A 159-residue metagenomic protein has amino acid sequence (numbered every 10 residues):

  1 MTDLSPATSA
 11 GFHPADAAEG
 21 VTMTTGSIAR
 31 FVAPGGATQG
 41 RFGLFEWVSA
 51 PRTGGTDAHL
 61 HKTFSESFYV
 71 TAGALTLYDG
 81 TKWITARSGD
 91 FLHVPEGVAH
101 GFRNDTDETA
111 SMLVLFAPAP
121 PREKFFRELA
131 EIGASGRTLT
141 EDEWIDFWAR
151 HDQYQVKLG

Functional and structural regions predicted by a protein language model:
M1-E19, K157-G159: Basic/polar N-terminal segments that are highly enriched at the extreme N-terminus, encompassing both cleavable
P14, G20-T22, T81-A99: Short acidic-glycine-tyrosine-enriched beta hairpin
A18-A58, F64-S65: A short glycine-rich, His/Asp/Glu-containing loop-to-beta-strand
G40, T76, R87, E96-E123: Ligand-binding loop in jelly-roll beta-barrel domains
E46-V48, A72, L113: Beta-strand secondary-structure signal
D57, H61-D90: A short beta-strand-loop-beta hairpin characteristic of the jelly-roll/cupin
D105-G159: Double-stranded beta-helix
